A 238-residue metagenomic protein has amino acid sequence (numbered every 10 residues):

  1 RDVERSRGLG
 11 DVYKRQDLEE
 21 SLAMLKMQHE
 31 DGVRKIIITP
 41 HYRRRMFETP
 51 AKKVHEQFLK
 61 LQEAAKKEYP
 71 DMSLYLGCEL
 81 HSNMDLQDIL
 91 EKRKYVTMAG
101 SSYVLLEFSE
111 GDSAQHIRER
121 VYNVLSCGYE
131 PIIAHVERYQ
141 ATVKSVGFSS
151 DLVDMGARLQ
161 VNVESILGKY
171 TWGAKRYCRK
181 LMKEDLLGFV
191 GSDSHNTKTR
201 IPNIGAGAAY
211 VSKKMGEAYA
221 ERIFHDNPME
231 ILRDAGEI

Functional and structural regions predicted by a protein language model:
D2-Y13: Single conserved hydrophobic/aromatic residue that forms the stacking wall/gate of nucleotide- or nucleobase-binding
D11-L18, L106-D112: Active-site mouth loops of central-metabolism enzymes
R15-T39, A51-E68: Alpha-helical scaffold segments that flank or form the walls of functional sites
P40, L74, H135, D193 (+1 more regions): Divalent metal-coordination and catalytic microenvironments
R43-M46, H81-N83, R138-T142, I166-K169 (+1 more regions): Active-site environment of divalent metal-dependent phosphoester hydrolases
E48-Q160: Extended substrate/RNA-proximal surfaces in nucleic-acid metabolism proteins
L186-P202: Short acidic/histidine-rich active-site segments
I204, A208-I238: Mid-to-C-terminal alpha-helical segments outside catalytic/metal-binding sites
